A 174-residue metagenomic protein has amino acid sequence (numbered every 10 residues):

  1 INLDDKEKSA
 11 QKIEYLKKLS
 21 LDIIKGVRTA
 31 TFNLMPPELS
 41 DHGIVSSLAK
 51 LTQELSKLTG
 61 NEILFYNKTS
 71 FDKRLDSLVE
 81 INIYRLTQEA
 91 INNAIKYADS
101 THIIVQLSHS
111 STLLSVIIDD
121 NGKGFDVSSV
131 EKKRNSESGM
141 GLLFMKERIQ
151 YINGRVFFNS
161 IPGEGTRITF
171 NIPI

Functional and structural regions predicted by a protein language model:
I1-I174: Coiled-coil dimerization/phosphotransfer module
